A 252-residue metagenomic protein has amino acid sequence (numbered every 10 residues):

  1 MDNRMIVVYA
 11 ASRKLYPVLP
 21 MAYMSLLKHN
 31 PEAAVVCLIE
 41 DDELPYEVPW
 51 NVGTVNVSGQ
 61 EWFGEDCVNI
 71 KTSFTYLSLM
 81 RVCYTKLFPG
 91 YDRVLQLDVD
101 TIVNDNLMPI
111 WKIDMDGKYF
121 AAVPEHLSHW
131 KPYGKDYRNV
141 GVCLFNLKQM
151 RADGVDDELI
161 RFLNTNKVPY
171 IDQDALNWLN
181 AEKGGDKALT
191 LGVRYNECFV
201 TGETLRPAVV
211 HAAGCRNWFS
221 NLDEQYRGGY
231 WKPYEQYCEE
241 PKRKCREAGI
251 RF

Functional and structural regions predicted by a protein language model:
D2-A11, M21, C37, L147-F252: A glycosyltransferase accessory/donor-loop signature
N3-L15, E65-I70: Glycine-rich phosphate-binding "P-loop"
S25-A33: Short, acidic, metal-binding catalytic loop of nucleotide-sugar glycosyltransferases
V35-E40, A122: Short internal beta-strands
I39-L44, L107, H126, R194-E197: Short, polar loop motifs at secondary-structure junctions
P45-L87: Active-site-proximal specificity loops/subdomain of glycosyltransferases
S73-F74, P132-K135, T165-V168: Short Gly/Pro-enriched turn/cap motifs at secondary-structure boundaries
L77-L127, K135-Y137, C143-F145: GT-A fold catalytic core of metal-dependent nucleotide-sugar glycosyltransferases, centered on the diacidic
